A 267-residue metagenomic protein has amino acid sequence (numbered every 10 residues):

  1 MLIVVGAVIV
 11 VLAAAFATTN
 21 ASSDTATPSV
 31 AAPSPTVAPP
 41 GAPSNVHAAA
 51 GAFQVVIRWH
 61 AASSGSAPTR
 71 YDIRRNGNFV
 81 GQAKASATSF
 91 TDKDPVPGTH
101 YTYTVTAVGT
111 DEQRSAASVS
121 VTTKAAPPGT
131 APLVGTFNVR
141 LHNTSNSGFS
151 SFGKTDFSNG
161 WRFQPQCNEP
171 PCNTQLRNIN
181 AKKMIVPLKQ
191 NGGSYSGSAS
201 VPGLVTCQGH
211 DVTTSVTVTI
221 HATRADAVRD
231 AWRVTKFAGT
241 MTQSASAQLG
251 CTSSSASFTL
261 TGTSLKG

Functional and structural regions predicted by a protein language model:
V10-P39, A126-T130: C-terminal region of N-terminal signal peptides and the immediate post-cleavage residues of exported proteins
A31-A67, P97, G109-P127: Pro/Thr/Ser/Gly-rich low-complexity, intrinsically disordered linker/stalk tracts
V37-P40, K124-N138, R229-A231: N-terminal helix-cap/turn-to-beta initiation motif at the start of protein domains
R70-G98, T110-A117: Recognizes extended acidic, P/S/T-rich segments that occur within or adjacent to Ig-like beta-sandwich modules
P128-K154, N159, Q175-N180, G197 (+2 more regions): Tryptophan-anchored aromatic micro-motifs
N143-T144, K154-D226: Predominantly extracellular/secreted and cell-surface proteins with exposed, flexible low-complexity segments
K236-G267: Edge beta-strand at a domain terminus
